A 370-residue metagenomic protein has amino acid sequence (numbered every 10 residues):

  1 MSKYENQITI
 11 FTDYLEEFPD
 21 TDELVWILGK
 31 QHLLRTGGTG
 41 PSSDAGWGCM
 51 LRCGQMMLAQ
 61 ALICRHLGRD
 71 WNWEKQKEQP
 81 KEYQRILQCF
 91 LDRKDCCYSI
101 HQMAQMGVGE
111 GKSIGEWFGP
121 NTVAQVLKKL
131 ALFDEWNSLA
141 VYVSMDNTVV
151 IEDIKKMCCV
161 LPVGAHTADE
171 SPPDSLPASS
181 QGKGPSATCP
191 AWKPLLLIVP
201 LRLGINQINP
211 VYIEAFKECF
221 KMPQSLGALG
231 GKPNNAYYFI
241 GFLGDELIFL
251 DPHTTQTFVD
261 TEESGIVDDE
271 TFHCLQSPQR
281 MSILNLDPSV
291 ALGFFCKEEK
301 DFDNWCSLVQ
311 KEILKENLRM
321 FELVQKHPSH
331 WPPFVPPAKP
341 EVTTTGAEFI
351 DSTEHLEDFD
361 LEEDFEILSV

Functional and structural regions predicted by a protein language model:
M1-S43, Q60-L62, H66-V370: Cysteine-dependent deubiquitinase/ubiquitin-like isopeptidase catalytic cores across multiple families
C53-G54: N-terminal leader regions that mediate targeting or early regulatory function
M57: Aromatic-rich carbohydrate-recognition surfaces in CAZymes
